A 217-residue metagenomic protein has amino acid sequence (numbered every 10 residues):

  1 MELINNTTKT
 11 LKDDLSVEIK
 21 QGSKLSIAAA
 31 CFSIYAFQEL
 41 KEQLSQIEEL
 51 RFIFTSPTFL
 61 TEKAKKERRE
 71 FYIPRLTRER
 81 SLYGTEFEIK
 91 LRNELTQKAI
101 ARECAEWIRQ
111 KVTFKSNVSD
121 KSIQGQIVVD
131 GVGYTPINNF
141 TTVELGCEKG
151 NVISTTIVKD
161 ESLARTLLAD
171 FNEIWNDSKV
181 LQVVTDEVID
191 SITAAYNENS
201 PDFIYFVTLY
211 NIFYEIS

Functional and structural regions predicted by a protein language model:
M1-S217: PLD/PLD-like phosphodiesterase catalytic module centered on the HKD motif
